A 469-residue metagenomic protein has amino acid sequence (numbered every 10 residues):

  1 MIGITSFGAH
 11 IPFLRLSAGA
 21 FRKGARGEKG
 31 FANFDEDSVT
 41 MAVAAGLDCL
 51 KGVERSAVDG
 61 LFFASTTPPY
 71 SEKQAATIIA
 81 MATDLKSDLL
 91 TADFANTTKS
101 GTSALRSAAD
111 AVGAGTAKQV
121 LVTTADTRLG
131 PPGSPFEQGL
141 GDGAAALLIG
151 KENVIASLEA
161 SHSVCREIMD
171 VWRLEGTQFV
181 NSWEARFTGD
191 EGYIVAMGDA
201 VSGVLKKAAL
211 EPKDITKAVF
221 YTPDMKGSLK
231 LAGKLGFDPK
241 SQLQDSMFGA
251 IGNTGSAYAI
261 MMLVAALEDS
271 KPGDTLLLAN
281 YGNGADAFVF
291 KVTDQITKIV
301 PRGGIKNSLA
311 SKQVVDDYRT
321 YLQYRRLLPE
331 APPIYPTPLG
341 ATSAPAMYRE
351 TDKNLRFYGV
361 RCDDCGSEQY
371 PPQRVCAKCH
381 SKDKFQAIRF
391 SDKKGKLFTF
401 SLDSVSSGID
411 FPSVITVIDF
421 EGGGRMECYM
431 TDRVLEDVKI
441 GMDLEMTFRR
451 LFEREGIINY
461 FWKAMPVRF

Functional and structural regions predicted by a protein language model:
M1-S38, S134-E191, V195, K271 (+1 more regions): Condensing-enzyme catalytic core mediating Claisen C-C bond formation in acyl metabolism
K29-T40, T67-Q119, K230-M262: Conserved catalytic cysteine-centered active-site region of acyl-thioester-dependent Claisen-condensing enzymes
A45-D59, G198-T216, L235: Phosphate/pyrophosphate-binding loops at sites that engage ATP/ADP/AMP, CoA/4′-phosphopantetheine, polyphosphate
P336-K394: Cys/His-rich short segments
G395-L397, M430: Conserved hydrophobic positions within beta-strands
V405-V417, I458-F461: Short aromatic-glycine-enriched beta-strand elements
D432-M446: Short nucleic-acid-contacting surface segments enriched for D/E, G, S/T with interspersed K/R
T447-F469: OB-fold/S1-family single-stranded nucleic acid-binding modules
